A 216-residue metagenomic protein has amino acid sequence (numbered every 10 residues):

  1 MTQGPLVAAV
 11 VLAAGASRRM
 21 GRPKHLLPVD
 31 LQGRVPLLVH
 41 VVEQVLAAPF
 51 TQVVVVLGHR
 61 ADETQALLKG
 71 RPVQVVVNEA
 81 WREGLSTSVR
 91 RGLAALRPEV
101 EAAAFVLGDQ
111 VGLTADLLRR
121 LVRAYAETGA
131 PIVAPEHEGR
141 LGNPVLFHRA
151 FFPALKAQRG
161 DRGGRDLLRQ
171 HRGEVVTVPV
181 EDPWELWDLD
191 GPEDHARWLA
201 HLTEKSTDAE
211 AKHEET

Functional and structural regions predicted by a protein language model:
M1-P5, R159-T216: Conserved alpha/beta core of the MobA/IspD/sugar-nucleotide pyrophosphorylase nucleotidyltransferase superfamily
T2-R60: N-terminal glycine-rich phosphate-binding loop and ensuing alpha1 helix
G15, V53, I132-V133, G191-E193: Structured catalytic cores of enzymes that bind and process phosphorylated ligands/cofactors
V29, V76-N78, P135, V178-V180 (+1 more regions): Hydrophobic residues at beta-strand termini and immediately following loops that shape nucleotide-binding pockets
P49, K69-P72, H171: Short, structured coil segments at secondary-structure junctions
D62-L68: Acidic helix N-cap motif at the loop->helix transition within catalytic regions of sugar-transfer enzymes
T64, R82-A157: Conserved beta-loop-beta/alpha segment of the NTase-like Rossmann-fold superfamily that binds/positions NTPs
R71-E83: Conserved donor nucleotide-binding strand/loop of the catalytic core
